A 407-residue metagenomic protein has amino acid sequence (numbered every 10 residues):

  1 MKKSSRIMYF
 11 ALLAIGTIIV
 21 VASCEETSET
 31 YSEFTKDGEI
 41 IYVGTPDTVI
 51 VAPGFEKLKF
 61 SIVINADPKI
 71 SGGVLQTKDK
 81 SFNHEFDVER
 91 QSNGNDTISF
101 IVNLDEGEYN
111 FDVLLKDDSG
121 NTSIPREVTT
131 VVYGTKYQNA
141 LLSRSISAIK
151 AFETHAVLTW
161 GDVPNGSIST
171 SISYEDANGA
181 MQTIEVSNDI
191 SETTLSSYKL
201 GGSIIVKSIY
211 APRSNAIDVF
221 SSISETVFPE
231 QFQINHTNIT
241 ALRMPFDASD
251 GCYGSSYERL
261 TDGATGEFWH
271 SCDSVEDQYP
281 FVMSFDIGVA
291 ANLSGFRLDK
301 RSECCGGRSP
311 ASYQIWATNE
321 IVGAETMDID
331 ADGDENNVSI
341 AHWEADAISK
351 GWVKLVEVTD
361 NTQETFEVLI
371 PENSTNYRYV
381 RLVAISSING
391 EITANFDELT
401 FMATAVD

Functional and structural regions predicted by a protein language model:
M1-I7, L13-I50, D407: Bacterial Sec-dependent N-terminal signal peptides
S28-K36, D118-N139, S214-N235, T393-A394 (+1 more regions): Extracellular fibronectin type III
V51, G72-E106, S173-G201, A331-N337 (+1 more regions): Recognizes extended acidic, P/S/T-rich segments that occur within or adjacent to Ig-like beta-sandwich modules
E56-F60, T154-L158, F281, N292-S294: Structural beta-strand segments of beta-rich domains
L58-F82, A156-T183, R308-S312: Solvent-exposed loop/turn segments flanking beta-strands in beta-repeat/beta-sandwich domains
I101-R126, T193-F228: Beta-strand-rich modules
Y133-A151, V227-D250, V406-D407: Low-complexity, Pro/Ser/Thr- and charge-rich linker/hinge segments at domain boundaries
A264-A331, E364-D407: Aromatic, loop-rich ligand-recognition surfaces of beta-strand-rich domains
